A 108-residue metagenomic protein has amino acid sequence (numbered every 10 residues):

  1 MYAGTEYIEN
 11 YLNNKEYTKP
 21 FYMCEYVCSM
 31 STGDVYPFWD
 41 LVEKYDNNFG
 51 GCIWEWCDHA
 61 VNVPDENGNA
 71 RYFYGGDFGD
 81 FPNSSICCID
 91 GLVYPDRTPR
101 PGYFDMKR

Functional and structural regions predicted by a protein language model:
M1-R108: Extended substrate-binding grooves/exosites of carbohydrate-active enzymes
